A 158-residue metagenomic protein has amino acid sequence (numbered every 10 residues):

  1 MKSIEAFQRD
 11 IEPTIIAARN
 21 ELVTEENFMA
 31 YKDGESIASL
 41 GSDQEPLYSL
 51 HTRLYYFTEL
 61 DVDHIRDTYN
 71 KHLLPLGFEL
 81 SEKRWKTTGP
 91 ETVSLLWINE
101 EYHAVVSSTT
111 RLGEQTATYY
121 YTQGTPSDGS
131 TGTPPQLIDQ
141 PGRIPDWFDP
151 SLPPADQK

Functional and structural regions predicted by a protein language model:
M1-N20, K83-K158: An acidic-aromatic pocket/loop used at catalytic or ligand-binding sites
M1-R9, I37-H72: Terminal, regulation- and interaction-focused segments at domain boundaries
T14-L22, L60-S81: Amphipathic alpha-helical segments
N20-S36, L76-K86: Short secondary-structure junctions
M29, E45-L60, E100-T116: Short, Lys/Arg-enriched charge-dense amphipathic segments
A30, I37-L40, T109, I138: Compositionally biased, low-complexity repeat tracts
